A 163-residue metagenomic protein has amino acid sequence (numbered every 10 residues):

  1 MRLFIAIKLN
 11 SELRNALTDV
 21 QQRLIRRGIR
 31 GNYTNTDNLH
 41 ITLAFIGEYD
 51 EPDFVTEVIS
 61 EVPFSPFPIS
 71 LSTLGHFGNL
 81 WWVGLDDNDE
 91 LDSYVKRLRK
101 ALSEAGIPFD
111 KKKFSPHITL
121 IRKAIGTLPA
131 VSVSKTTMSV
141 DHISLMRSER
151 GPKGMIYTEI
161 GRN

Functional and structural regions predicted by a protein language model:
M1-N163: Histidine-dependent nucleotide/RNA phosphoesterase domain, centered on the 2H-phosphoesterase fold with its duplicated
